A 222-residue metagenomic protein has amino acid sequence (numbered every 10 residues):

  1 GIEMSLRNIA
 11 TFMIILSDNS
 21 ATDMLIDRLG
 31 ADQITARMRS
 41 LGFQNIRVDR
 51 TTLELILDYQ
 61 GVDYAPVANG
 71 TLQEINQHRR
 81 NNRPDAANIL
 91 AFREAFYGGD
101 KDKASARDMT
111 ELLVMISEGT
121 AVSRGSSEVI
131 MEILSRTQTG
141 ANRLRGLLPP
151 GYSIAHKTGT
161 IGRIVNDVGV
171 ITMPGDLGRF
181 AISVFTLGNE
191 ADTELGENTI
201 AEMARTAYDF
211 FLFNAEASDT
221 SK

Functional and structural regions predicted by a protein language model:
G1-I2, I9, L53, P149 (+2 more regions): Short capping/connector residues at structural and topological boundaries
I2, A10, L16, S20-L113: Mid-domain, small-residue-enriched loop/turn segments at the edges of structured enzyme/sensor domains
S5, G30, T199: Short acidic-hydrophobic sequence patches enriched in Asp/Glu that either
F12, R28, R37, I133 (+2 more regions): Residues that form generic nucleotide/phosphate-binding pockets
E94, G98-K222: Structured C-terminal helix/loop/strand segments within mature extracytoplasmic catalytic/sensor domains
